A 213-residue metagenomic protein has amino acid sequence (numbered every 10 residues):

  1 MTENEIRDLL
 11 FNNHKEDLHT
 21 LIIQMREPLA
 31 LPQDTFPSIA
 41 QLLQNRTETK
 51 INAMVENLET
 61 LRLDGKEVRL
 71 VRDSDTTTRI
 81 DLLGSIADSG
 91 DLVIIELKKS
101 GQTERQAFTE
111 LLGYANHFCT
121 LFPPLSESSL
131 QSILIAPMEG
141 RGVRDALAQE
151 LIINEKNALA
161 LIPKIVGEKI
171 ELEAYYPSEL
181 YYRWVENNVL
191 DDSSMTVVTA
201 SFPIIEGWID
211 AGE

Functional and structural regions predicted by a protein language model:
M1-E213: Charged, terminal alpha-helix-loop-beta segments that serve as non-catalytic nucleic-acid engagement and/or assembly
